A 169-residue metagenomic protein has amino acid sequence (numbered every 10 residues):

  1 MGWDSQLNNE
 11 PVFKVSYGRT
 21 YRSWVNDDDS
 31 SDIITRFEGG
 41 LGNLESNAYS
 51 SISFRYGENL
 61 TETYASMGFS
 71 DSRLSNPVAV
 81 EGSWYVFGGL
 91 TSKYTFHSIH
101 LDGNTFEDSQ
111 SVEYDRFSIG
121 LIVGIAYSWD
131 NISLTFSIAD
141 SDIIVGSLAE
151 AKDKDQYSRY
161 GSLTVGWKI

Functional and structural regions predicted by a protein language model:
M1-N76, T95-E113, Q156-S158, W167: Outer-membrane pore/translocation modules
N59-I169: Outer membrane beta-barrel transmembrane domains
